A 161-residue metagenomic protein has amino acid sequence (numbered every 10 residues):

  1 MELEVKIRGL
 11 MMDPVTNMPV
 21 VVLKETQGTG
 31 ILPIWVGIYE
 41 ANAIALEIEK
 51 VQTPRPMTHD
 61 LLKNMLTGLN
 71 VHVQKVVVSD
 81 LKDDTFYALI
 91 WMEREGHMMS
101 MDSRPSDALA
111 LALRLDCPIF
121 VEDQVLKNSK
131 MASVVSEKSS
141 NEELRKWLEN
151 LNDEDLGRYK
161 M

Functional and structural regions predicted by a protein language model:
M1-M161: Divalent-cation
